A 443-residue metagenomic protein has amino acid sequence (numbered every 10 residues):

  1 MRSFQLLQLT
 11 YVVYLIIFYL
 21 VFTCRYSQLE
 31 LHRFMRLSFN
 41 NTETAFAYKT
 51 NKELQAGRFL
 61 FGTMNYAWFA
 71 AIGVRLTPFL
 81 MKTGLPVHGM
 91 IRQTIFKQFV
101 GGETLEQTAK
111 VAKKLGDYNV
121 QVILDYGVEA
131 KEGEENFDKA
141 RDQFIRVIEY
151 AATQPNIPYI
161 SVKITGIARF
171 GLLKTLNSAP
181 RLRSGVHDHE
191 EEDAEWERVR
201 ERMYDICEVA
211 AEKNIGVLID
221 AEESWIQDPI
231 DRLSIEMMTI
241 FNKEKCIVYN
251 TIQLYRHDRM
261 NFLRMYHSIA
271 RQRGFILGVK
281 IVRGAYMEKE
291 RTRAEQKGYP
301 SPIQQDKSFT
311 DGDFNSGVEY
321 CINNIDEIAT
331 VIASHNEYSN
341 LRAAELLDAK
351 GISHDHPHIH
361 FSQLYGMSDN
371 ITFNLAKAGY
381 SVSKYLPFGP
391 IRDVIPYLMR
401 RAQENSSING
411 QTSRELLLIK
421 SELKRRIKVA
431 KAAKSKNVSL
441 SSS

Functional and structural regions predicted by a protein language model:
F4-L7, F22: Short, aromatic- and cysteine-enriched interfacial helices/patches that mediate contacts at lipid membranes
L6-L9, L29: Cationic, low-complexity basic patches in intrinsically disordered or flexible, solvent-exposed regions
V13-C24, E30-S443: Positively charged, amphipathic and often flexible ligand-engagement surfaces
